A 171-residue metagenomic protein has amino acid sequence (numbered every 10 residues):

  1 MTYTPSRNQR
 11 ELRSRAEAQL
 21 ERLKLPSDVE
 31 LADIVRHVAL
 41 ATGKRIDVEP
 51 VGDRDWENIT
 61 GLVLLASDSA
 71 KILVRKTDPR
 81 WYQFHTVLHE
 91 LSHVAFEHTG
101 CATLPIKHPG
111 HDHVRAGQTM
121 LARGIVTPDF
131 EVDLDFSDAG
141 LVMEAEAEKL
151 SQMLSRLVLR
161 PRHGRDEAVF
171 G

Functional and structural regions predicted by a protein language model:
M1-T2, D53: Charged/polar interaction segments and conserved charged motifs
T2-I34, V38, G100-G171: Metalloprotease/metallohydrolase-associated module, dominated by Zn2+-dependent proteases
E30, I34-I59, L141: Translation machinery proteins
T42-I46, E57-T60, A70, A116 (+2 more regions): Generic structural motif recognizing short loop/turn segments at the entrances and edges of beta-strands
D47-F84, L91-E97, A102-T103: Active-site scaffold of zinc-dependent metalloenzymes
L88-L91, S151: Short amphipathic C-terminal alpha-helix that caps PH/PH-like domains
